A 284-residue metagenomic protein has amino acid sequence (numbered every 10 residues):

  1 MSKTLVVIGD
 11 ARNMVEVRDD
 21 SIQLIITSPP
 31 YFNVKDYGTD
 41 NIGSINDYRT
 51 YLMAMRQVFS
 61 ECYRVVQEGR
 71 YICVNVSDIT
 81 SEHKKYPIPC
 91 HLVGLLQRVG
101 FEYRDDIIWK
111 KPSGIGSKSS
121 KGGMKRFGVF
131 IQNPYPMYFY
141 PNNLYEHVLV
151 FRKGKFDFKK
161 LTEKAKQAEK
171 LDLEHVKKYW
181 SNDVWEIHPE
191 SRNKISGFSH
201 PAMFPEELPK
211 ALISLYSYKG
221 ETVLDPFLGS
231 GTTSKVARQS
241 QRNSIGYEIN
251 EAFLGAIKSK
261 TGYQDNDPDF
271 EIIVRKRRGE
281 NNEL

Functional and structural regions predicted by a protein language model:
M1-A256, G262-Y263, N282-L284: Core catalytic lobe of class I
S259-E271: A cross-kingdom feature marking charged/low-complexity
E271-L284: Leloir-type glycosyltransferase catalytic cores
